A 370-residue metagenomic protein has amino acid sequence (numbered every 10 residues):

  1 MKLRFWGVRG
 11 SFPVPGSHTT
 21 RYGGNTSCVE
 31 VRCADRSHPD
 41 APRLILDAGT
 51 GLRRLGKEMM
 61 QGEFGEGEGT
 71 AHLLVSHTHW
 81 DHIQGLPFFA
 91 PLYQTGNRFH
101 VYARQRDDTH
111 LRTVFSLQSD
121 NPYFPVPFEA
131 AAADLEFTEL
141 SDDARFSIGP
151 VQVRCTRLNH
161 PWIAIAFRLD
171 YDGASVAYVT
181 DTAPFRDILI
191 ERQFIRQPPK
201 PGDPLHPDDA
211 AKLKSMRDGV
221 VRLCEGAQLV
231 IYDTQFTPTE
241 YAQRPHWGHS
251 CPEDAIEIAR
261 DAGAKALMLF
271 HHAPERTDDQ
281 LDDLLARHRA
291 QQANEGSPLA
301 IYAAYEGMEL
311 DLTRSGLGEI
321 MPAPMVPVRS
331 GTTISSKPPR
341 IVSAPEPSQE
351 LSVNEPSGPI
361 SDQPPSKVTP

Functional and structural regions predicted by a protein language model:
M1-R192, R196-P198, V220, D278-L351 (+1 more regions): Binuclear metal-dependent hydrolase catalytic cores
R186-Y305: Cap/insert and terminal regions of metallo-dependent hydrolase folds
